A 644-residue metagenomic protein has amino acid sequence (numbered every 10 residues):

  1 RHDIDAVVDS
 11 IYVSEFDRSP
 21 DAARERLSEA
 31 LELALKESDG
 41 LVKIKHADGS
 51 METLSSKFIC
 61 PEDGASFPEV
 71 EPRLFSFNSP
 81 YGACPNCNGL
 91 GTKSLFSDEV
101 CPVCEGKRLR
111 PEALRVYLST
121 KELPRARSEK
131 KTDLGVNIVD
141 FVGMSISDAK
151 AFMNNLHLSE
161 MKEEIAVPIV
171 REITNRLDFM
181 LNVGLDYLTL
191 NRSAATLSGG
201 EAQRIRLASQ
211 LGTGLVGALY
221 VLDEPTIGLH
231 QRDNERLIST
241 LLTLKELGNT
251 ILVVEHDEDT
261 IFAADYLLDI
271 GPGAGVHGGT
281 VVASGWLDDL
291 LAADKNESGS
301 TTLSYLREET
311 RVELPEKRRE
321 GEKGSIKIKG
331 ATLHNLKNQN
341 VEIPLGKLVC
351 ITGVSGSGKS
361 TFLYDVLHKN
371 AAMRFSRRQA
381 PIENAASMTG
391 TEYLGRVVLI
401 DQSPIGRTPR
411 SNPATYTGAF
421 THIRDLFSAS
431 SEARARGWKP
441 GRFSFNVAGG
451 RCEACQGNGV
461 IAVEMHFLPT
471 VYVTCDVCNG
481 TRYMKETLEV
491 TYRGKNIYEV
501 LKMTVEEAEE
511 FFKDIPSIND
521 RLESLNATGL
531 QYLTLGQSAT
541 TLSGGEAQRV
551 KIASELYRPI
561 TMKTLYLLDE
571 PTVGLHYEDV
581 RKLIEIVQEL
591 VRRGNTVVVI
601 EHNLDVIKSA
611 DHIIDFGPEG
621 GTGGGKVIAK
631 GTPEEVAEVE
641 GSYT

Functional and structural regions predicted by a protein language model:
R1-T644: Conserved phosphate-binding elements of NTP-dependent enzyme cores
